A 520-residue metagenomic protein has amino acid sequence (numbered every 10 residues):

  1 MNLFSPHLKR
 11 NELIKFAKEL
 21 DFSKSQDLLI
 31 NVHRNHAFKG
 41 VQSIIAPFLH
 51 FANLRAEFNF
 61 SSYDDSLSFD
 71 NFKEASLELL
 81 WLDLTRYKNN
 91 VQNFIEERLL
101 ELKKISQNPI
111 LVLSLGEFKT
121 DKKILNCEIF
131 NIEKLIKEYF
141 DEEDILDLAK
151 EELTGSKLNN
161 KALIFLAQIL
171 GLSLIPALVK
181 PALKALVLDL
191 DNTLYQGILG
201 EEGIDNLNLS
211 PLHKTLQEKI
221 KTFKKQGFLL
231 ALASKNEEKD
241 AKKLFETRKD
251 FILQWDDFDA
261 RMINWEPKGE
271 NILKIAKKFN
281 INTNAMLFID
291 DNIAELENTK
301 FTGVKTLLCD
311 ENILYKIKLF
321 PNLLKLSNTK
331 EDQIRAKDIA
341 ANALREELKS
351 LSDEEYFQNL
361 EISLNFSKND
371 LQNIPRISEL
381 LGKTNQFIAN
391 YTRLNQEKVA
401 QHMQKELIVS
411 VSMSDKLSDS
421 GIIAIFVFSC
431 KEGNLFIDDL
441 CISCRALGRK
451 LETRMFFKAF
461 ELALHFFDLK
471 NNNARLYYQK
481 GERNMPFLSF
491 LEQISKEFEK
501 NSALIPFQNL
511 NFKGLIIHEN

Functional and structural regions predicted by a protein language model:
M1-N520: Catalytic cores of nucleotide-enabled group-transfer and carboxylate-activating enzymes in metabolic and assembly-line
